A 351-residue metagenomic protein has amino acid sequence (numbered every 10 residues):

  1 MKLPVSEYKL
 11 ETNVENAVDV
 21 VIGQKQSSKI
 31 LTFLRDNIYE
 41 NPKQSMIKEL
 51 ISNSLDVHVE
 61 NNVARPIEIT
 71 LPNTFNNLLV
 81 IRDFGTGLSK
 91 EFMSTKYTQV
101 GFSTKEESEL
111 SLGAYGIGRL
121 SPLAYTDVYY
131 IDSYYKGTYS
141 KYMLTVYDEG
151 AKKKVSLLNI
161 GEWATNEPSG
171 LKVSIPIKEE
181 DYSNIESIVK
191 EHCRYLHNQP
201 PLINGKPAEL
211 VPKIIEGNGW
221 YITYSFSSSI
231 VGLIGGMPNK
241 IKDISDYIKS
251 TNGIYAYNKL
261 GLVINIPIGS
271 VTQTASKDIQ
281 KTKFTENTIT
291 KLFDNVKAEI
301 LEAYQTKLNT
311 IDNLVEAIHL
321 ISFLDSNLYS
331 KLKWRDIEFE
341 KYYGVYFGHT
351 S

Functional and structural regions predicted by a protein language model:
M1-P176: GHKL (Bergerat-fold) ATPase N-terminal catalytic module, capturing the glycine-rich phosphate-binding loop and acidic
K2-N16, Q24, R35-E40, V155-S351: N-terminal assembly/transducer modules of large multi-domain enzymes, emphasizing dimerization/partner-binding
